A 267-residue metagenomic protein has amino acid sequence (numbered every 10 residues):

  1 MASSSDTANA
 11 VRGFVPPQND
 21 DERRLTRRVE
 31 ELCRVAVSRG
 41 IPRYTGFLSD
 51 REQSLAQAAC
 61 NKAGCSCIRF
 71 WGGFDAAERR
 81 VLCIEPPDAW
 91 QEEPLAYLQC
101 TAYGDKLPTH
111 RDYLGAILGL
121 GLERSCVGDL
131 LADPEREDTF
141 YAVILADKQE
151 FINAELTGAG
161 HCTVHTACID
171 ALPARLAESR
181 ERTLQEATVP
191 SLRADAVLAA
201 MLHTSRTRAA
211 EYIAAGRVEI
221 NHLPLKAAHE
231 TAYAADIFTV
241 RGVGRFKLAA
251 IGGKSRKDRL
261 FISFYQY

Functional and structural regions predicted by a protein language model:
M1-D195, M201, P224, R245-Y267: Ferredoxin-like alpha/beta domains used as RNA- or RNAP-binding modules
S191-G242: Basic (Lys/Arg-enriched) interaction patch that binds polyanionic ligands
